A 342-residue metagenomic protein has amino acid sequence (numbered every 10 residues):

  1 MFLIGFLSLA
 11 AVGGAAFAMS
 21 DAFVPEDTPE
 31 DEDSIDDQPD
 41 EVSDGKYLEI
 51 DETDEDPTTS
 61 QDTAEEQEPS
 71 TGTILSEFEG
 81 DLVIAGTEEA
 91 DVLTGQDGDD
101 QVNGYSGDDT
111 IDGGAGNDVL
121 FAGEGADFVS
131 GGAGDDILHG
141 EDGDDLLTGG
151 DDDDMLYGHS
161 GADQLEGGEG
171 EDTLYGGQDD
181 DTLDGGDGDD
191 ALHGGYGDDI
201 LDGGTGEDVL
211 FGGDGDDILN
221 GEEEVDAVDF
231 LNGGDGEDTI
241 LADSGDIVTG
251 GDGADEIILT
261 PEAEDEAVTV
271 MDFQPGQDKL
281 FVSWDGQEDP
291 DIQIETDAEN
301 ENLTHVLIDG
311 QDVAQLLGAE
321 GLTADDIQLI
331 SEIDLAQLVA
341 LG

Functional and structural regions predicted by a protein language model:
M1-D40, K46, D297-G342: Low-complexity acidic/polar repeat-biased segments
D27-D112, V119: N-terminal segments that cap or nucleate solenoid repeat domains
E77, A85-G86, G95, G104 (+20 more regions): Glycine-centered beta-turn/loop sites at beta-strand termini
N103-Y105, A115, E124, A133 (+3 more regions): N-terminal leader-region detector that preferentially activates on the first domain or presequence of a protein
A191-L210, I240-A242, E262-T269, E299-N302: Generic detector of contiguous secondary-structure segments
E224-E288: Extracellular beta-strand/loop-rich repeat segments of large surface/secreted proteins
P290-E295: Short, surface-exposed interaction patches in beta-rich subdomains that mediate adhesion/assembly near membranes
